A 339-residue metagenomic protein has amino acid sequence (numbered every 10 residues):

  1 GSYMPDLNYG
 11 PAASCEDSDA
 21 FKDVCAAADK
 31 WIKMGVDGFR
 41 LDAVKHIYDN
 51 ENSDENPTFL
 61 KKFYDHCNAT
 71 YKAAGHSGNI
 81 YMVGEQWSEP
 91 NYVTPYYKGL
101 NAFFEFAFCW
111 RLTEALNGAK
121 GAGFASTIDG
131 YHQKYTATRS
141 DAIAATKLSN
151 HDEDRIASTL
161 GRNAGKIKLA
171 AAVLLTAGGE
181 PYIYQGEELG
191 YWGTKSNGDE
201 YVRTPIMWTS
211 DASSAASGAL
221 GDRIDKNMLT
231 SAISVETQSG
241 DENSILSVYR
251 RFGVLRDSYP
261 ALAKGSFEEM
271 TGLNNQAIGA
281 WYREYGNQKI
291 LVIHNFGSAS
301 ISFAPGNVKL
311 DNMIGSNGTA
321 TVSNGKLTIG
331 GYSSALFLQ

Functional and structural regions predicted by a protein language model:
G1-M34, N52, F63, K72 (+2 more regions): Substrate-binding/active-site clefts of carbohydrate-active enzymes
A26, T58-A69, L169-A172: Alpha-helical scaffolding segments of alpha/beta enzyme cores, especially the outer helices of TIM-barrel or partial
A27-N50, T146-N150: Active-site groove signature of glycoside hydrolases
N50-T58, S196: Short glycine/threonine-rich loop-to-helix capping motif typified by GTGT followed within a few residues by an Asp-Pro
N68-S210: Conserved alpha/beta catalytic core and glycan-binding cleft of carbohydrate-active enzymes
Y71-G75, K147, T159-I290, F296-I301: Loop/helix patches that line or flank the sugar-binding groove of alpha-linked glycan CAZymes
S300-N317: Beta-strand-rich binding/interaction modules
S323-Q339: C-terminal beta-strand-rich structural cap/linker in extracellular carbohydrate-active enzymes
